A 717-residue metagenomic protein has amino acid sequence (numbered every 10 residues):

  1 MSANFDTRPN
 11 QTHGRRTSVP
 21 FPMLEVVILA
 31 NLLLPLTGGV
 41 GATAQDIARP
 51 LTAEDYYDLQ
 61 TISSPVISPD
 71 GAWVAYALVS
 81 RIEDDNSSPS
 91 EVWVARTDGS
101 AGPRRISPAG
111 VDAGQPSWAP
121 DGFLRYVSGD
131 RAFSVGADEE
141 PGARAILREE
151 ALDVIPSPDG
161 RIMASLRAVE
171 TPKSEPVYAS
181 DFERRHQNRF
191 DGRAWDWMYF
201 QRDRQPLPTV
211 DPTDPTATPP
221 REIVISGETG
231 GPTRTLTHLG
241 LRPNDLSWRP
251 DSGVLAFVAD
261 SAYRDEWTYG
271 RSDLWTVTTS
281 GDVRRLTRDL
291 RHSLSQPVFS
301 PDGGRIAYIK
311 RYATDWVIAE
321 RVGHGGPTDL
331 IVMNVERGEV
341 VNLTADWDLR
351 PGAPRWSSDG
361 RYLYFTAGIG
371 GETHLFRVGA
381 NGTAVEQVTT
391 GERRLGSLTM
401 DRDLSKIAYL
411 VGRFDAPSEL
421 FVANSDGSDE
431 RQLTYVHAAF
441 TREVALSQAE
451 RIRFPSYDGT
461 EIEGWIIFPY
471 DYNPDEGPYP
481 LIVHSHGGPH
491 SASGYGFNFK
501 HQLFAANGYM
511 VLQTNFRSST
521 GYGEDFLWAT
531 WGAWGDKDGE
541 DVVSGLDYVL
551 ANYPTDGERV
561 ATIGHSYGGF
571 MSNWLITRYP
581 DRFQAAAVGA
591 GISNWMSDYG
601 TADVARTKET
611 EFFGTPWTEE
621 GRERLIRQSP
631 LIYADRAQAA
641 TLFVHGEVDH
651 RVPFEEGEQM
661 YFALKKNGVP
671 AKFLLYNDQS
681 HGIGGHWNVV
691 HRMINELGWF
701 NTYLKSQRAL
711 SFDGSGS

Functional and structural regions predicted by a protein language model:
V66, L166, L207-I223, G230 (+6 more regions): Non-catalytic accessory segments flanking enzyme active sites
P69-D70, A119-P120, P158-D159, P250-D251 (+3 more regions): Residue-level detector of Asp-centered blade-edge/turn motifs that repeat once per structural unit in beta-propeller
W73-A77, F123-V127, S165-L166, V254-V258 (+3 more regions): Residue position within the beta-strands of beta-propeller blades
P89-E91, S165-T229, S261, T268-D273 (+4 more regions): Predominantly five- to eight-bladed beta-propeller fold
R96-S100, G136-E140, G227-G231, T278-G281 (+3 more regions): Short loop/turn segments that connect beta-strands within beta-propeller blades
F468, E476-G487: Short beta-strand element of the alpha/beta-hydrolase
P478, P489-Q502, F516, E655-E656: The serine-hydrolase catalytic nucleophile loop
A506, Q513-S717: Active-site-proximal cap/loop segments of hydrolase catalytic domains
